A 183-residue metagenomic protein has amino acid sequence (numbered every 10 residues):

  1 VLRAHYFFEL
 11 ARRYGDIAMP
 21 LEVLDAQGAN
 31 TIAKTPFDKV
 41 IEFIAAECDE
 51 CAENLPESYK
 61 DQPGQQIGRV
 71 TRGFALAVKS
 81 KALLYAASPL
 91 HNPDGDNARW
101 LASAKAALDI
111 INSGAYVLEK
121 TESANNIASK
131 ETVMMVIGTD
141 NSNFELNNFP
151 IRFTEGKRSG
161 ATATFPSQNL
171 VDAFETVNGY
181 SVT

Functional and structural regions predicted by a protein language model:
V1-V70, L83-G95: Aromatic-anchored glycine-rich loop motif in surface-exposed flexible loops
I41, D49, R69-T183: An aromatic- and glycine-enriched ligand-binding surface/loop that stacks and positions planar moieties
